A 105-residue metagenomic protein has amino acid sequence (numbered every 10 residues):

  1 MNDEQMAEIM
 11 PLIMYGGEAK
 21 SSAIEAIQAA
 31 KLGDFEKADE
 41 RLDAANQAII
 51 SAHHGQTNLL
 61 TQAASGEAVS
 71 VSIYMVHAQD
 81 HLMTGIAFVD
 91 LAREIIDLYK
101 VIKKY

Functional and structural regions predicted by a protein language model:
M1-Y105: Terminal alpha-helical segments
